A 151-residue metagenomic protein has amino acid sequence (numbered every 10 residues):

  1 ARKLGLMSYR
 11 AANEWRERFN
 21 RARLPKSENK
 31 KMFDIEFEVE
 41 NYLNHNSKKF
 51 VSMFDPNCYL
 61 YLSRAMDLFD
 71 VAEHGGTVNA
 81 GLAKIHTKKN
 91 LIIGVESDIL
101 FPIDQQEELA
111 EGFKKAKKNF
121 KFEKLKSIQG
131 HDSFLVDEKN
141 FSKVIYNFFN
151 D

Functional and structural regions predicted by a protein language model:
A1-K49: Alpha/beta-hydrolase-fold enzymes
H45-N46, L62-L82: Active-site nucleophile elbow and catalytic-triad environment of alpha/beta-hydrolase enzymes
K49, M66-D70, E96-F101: Acidic catalytic loop of the alpha/beta-hydrolase fold
D55-N57, Y61-L62, I92: Long, compositionally biased charged/polar accessory segments in the mid-to-C-terminal portions of proteins
E73-L82, S97, P102, F120-E123: Substrate-recognition/cap regions that form aromatic- and gly/pro-loop-enriched pockets for small-molecule ligands
H74-N79, K89-N90, P102-F113: Short alpha-helix in the alpha/beta-hydrolase fold that links the catalytic acid
I85, L91-G94: Short beta-strand/loop motif that positions the catalytic acidic residue of the alpha/beta-hydrolase fold
E107-D151: Catalytic active-site module of serine/aspartate enzymes centered on a nucleophile-bearing elbow/loop
